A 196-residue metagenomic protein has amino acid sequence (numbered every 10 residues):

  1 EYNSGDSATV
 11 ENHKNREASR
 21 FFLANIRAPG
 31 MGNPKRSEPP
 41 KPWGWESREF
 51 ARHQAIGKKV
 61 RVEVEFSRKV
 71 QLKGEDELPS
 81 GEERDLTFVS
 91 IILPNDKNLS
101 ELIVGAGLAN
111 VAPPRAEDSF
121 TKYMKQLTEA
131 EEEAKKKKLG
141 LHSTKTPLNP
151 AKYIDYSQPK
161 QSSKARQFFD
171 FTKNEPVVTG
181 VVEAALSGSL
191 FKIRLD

Functional and structural regions predicted by a protein language model:
E1-D196: Small beta-barrel nucleic-acid-binding modules, primarily SNase/OB-fold domains and secondarily Tudor-like barrels
